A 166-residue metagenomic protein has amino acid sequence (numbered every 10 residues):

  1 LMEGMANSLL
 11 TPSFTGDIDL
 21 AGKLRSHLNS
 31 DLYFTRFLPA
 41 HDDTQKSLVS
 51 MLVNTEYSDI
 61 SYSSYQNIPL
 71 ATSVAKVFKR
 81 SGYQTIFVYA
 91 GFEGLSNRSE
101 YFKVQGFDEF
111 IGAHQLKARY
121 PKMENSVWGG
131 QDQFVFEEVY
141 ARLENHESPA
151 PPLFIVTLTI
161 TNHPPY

Functional and structural regions predicted by a protein language model:
L1-Y166: Solvent-exposed soluble domains appended to multi-pass membrane proteins
